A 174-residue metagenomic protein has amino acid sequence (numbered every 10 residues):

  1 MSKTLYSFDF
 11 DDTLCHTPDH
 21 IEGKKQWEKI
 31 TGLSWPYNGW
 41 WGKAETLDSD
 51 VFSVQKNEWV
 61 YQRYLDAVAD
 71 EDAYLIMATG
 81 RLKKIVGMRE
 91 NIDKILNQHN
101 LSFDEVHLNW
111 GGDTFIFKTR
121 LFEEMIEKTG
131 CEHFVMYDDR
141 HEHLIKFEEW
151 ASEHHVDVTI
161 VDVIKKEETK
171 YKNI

Functional and structural regions predicted by a protein language model:
S2-L5, E71-Y74, R81-I174: C-terminal cap/substrate-recognition subdomain and adjoining C-terminal extension of metal-dependent phosphatase-like
K3-F115: Alpha-helical substrate-recognition element adjacent to the catalytic core
